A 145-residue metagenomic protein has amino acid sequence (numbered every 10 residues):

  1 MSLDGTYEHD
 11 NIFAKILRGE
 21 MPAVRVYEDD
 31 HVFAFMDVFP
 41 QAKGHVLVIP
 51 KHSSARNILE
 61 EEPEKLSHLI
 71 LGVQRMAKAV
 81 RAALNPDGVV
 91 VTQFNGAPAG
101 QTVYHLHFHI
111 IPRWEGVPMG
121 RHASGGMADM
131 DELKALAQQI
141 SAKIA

Functional and structural regions predicted by a protein language model:
M1-A145: HIT superfamily nucleotide-processing domains
